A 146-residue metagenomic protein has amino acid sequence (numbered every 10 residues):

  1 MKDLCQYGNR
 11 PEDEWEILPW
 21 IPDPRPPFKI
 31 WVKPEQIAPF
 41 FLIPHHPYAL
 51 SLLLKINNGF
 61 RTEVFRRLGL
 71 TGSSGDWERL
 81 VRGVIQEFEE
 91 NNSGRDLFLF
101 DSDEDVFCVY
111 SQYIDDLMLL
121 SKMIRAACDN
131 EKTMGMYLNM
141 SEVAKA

Functional and structural regions predicted by a protein language model:
M1-L119, A126-A146: Structured alpha/beta or helical-core interaction and ligand-binding surfaces enriched in interleaved
